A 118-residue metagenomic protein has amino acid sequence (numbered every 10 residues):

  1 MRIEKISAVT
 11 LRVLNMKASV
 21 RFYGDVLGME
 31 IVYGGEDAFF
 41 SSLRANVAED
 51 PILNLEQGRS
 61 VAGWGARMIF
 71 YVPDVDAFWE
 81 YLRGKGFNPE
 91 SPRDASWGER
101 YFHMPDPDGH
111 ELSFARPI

Functional and structural regions predicted by a protein language model:
E4, T10-P51: Core segments of cupin and vicinal oxygen chelate
I6-S7, G63-M68: Eukaryotic phosphotyrosine signaling hubs
V9, E56, H103, F114-I118: Short beta->alpha transition motifs characteristic of CBS
V13-M16, M68-E111: Vicinal oxygen chelate
V32-G34, P92, F114: Residue-level detector of high-confidence beta-strand sites
E36-F40, G63-W64, S96-R100: Short acidic/glycine-enriched loop/turn segments that link adjacent beta-strands
L43-A48, M104-P107, P117: Active-site beta-strand termini and strand-to-loop segments that position acidic
A48-L53, G109-E111: Short, charged/polar, Gly/Pro-enriched secondary-structure boundary elements
